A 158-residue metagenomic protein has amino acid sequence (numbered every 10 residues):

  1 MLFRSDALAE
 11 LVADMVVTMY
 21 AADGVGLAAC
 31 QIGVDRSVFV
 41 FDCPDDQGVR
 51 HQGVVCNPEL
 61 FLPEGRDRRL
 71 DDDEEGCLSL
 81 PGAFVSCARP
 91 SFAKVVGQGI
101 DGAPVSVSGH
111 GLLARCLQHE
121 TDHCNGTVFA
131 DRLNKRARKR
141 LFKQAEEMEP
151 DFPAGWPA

Functional and structural regions predicted by a protein language model:
M1-A158: Positively charged
